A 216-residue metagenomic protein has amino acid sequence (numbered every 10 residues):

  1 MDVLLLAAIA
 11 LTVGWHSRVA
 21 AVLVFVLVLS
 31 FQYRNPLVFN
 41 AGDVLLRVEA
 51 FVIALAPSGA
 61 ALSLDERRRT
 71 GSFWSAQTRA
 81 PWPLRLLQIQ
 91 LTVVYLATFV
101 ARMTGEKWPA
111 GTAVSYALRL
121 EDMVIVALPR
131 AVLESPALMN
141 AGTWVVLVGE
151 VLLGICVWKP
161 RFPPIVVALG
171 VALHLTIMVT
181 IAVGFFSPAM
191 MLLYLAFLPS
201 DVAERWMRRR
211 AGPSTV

Functional and structural regions predicted by a protein language model:
M1-K107, P136-V216: Extended, low-polarity transmembrane helix blocks
R102-G142: Solvent-exposed, well-ordered loop and adjacent helix/strand elements within mature globular domains that form
